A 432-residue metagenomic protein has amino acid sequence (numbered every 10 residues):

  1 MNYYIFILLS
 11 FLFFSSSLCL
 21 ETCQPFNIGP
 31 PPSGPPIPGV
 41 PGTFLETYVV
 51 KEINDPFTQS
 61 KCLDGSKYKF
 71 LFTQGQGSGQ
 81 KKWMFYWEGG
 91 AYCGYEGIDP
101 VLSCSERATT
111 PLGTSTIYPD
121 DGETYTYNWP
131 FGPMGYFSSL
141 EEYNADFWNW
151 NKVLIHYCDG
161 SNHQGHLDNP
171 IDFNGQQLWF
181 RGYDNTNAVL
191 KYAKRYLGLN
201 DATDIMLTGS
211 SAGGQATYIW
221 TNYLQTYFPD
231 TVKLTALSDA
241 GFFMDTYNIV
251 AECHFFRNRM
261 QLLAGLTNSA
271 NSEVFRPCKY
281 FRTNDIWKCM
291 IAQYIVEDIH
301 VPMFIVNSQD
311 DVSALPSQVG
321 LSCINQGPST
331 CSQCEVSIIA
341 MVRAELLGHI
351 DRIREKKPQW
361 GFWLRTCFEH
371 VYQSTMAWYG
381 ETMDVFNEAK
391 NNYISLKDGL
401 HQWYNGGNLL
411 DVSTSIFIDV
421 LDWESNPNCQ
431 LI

Functional and structural regions predicted by a protein language model:
N2-C19: Cleavable N-terminal signal peptides of Sec/SRP-targeted secreted and luminal proteins
L18-I432: C-terminal His-loop and adjacent cap/lid subdomain of alpha/beta-hydrolase
